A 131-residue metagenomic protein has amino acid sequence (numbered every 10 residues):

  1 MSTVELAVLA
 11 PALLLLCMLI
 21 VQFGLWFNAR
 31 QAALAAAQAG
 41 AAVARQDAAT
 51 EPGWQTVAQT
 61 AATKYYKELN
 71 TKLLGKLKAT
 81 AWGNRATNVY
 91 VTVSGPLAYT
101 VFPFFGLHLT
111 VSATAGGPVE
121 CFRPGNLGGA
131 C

Functional and structural regions predicted by a protein language model:
M1-Q59: Alpha-helical assembly-interface signal, strongest on the long, hydrophobic N-terminal helix that forms
R45-C131: Short, conserved structural patches
